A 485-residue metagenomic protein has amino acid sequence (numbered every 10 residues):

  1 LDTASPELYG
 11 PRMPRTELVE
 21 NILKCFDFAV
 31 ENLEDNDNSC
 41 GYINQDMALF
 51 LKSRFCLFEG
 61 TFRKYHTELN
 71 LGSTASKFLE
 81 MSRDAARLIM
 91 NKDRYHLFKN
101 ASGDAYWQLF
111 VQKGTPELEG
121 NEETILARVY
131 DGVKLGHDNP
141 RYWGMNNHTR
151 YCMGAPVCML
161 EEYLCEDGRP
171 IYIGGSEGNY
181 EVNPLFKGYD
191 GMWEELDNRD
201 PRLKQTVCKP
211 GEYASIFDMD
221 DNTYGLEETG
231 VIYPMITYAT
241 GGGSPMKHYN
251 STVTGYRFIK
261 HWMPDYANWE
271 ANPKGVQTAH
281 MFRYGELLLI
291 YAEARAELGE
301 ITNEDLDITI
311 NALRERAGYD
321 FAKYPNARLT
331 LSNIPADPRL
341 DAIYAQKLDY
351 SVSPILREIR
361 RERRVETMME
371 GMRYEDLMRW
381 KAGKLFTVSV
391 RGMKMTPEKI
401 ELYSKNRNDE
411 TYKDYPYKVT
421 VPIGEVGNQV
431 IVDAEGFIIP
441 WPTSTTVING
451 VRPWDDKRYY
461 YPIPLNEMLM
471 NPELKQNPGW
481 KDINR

Functional and structural regions predicted by a protein language model:
L1, R15-E34, C40-Y65, A75-M90 (+8 more regions): Extended, hydrophobic/aromatic-rich amphipathic alpha-helical segments that build helical scaffolds
T3-P14, M263-P273: Acidic/His metal-coordination segments adjacent to aromatic residues that form catalytic metal sites in metalloenzymes
Y9, N38, Y189, E270-G275 (+1 more regions): Hydrophobic alpha-helical segments with strong N-terminal bias
V19, D46, C56-T240, L385-Y415: An aromatic- and glycine-enriched ligand-binding surface/loop that stacks and positions planar moieties
N21, N91, Y106-P170, G174 (+4 more regions): Long, intrinsically disordered, low-complexity segments
D35-G41, Y95-S102, A322-Y324, E370-M372: Surface-exposed patches in mature extracellular/periplasmic domains of secreted proteins
W193-R316, E467-R485: C-terminal substrate/ligand-recognition segments
